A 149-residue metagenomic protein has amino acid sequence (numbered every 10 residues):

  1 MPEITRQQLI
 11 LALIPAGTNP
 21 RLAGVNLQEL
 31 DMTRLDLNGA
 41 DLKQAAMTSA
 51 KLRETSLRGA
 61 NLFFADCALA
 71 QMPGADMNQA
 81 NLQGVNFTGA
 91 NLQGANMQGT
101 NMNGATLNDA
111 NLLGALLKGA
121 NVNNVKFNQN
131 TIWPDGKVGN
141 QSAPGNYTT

Functional and structural regions predicted by a protein language model:
M1-T149: Tandem repeat scaffolds
